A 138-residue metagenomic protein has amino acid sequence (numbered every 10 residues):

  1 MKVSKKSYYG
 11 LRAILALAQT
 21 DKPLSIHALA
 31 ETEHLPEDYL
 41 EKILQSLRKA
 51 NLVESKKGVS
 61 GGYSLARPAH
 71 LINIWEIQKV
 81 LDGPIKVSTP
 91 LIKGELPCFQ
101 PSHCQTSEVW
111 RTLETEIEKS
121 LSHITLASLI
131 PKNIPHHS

Functional and structural regions predicted by a protein language model:
V3-L35, E54: N-terminal helix-turn-helix DNA-binding core of bacterial DNA-binding proteins
D38: Key DNA-contact positions within bacterial/archaeal DNA-binding proteins
I43-R48: Basic amphipathic alpha-helical segments that dock to polyanions
K49-L52, V80: Residue cluster at the C-terminal edge of the helix-turn-helix DNA-binding motif
L52-L65: Beta-hairpin "wing" of winged helix-turn-helix
A69-G94, R111-T115: Conserved segment of winged-helix/HTH DNA-binding domains
I92-S138: C-terminal regulatory/oligomerization modules of transcriptional regulators
